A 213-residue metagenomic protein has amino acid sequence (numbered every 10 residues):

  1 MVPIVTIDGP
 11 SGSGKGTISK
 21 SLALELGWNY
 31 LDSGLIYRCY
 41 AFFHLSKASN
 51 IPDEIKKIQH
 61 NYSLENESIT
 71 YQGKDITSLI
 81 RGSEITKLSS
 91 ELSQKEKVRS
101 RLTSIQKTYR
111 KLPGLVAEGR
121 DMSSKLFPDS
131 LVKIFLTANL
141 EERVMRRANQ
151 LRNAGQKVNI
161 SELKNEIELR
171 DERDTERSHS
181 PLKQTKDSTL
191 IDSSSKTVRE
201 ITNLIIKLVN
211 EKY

Functional and structural regions predicted by a protein language model:
V5-I7: Hydrophobic anchor at the beta1->P-loop junction of P-loop NTPases
G12-S13: ATP-binding Walker
G16: Walker A/P-loop
L24-S83: N-terminal phosphate/diphosphate-binding loop that engages ATP/GTP or pyrophosphate donors across diverse enzyme folds
Y71, D75-T77, T86, M145-A154 (+1 more regions): NTP-dependent small-molecule kinase module
I80, E84-S89, S93, K97-A154: ATP-dependent NMP and nucleoside kinases share a basic, alpha-helical "lid"
D121-P128, I134-M145, A154-H179, R199-E200 (+1 more regions): Anionic, Ser/Thr-rich low-complexity intrinsically disordered regions
